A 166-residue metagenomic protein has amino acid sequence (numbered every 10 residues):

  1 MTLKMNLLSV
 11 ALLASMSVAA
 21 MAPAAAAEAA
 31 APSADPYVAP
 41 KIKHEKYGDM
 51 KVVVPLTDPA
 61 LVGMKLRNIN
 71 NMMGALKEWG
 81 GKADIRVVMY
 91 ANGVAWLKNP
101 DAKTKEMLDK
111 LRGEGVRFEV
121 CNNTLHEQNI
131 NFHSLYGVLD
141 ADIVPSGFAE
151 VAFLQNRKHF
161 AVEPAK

Functional and structural regions predicted by a protein language model:
M1-A11: Bacterial N-terminal signal peptides that target proteins for export
S9-A19: Bacterial N-terminal signal peptides
M21-E28: Sec/Tat signal peptide C-region and signal peptidase I cleavage site
A29-R86: N-terminal secretory signal peptides
K51-P55, R86-M89, R117-V120, E163: Structural recognition of the beta-strand scaffold that forms the well-ordered cores of secreted hydrolase catalytic
V62-M64, A95-K98: Short acidic/glycine-rich loop or secondary-structure boundary segments that cap or lie
A83-L97: Acidic helix-start/capping segments at beta-turn-to-alpha-helix junctions
K98-K166: A cross-taxonomic marker for long C-terminal extensions/tails that follow the last structured domain
